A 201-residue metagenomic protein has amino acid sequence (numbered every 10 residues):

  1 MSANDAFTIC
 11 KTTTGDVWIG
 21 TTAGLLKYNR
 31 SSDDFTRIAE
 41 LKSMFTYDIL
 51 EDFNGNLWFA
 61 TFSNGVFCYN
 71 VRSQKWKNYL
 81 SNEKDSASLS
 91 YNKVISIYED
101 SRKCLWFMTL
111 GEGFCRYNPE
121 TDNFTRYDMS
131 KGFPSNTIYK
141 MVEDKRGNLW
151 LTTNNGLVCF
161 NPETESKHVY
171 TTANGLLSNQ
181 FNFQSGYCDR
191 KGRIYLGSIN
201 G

Functional and structural regions predicted by a protein language model:
M1-G201: Carboxylate-rich, polar loop motifs that coordinate divalent cations or form catalytic acidic clusters
